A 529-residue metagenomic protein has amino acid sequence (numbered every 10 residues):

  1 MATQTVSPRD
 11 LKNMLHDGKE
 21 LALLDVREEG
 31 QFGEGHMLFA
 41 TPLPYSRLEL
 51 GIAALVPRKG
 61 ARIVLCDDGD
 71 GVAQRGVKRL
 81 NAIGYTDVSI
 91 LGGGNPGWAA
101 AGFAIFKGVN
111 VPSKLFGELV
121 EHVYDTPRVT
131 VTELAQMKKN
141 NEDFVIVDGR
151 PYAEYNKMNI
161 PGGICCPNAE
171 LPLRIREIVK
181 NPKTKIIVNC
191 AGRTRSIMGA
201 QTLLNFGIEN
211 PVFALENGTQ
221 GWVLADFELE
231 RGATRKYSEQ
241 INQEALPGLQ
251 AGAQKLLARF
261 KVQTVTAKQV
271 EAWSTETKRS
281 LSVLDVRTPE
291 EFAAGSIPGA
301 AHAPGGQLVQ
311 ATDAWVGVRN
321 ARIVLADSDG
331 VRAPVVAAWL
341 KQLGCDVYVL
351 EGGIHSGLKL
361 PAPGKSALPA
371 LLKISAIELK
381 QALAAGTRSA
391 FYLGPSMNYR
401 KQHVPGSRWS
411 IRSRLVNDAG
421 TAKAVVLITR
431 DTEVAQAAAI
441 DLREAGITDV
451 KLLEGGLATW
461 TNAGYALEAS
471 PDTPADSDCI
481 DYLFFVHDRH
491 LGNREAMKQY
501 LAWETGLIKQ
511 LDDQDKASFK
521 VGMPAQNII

Functional and structural regions predicted by a protein language model:
M1-A22, V26-V145, G149-S282, V286-S389 (+1 more regions): Rhodanese-like catalytic fold shared by cysteine-dependent sulfurtransferases and DSP/PTP-type phosphatases
